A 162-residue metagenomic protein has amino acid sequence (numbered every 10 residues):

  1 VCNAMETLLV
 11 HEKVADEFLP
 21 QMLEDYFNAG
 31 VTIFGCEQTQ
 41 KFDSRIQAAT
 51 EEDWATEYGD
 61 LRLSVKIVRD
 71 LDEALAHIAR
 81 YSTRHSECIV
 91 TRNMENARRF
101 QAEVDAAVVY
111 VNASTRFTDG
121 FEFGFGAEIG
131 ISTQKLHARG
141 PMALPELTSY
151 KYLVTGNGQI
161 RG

Functional and structural regions predicted by a protein language model:
V1, Y58, E122-G124: Short coil/turn motifs at beta-sheet boundaries
V1-L9: Active-site PLP-lysine loop of aminotransferase-like
N3, P20, M142-P145: Residues on a specific face of well-ordered alpha-helices
E6, E57, E87, E128 (+1 more regions): Acidic-residue sensor for enzyme active/binding pockets
L9-S114: NAD(P)-dependent aldehyde/semialdehyde dehydrogenase
R92-G162: C-terminal segments
